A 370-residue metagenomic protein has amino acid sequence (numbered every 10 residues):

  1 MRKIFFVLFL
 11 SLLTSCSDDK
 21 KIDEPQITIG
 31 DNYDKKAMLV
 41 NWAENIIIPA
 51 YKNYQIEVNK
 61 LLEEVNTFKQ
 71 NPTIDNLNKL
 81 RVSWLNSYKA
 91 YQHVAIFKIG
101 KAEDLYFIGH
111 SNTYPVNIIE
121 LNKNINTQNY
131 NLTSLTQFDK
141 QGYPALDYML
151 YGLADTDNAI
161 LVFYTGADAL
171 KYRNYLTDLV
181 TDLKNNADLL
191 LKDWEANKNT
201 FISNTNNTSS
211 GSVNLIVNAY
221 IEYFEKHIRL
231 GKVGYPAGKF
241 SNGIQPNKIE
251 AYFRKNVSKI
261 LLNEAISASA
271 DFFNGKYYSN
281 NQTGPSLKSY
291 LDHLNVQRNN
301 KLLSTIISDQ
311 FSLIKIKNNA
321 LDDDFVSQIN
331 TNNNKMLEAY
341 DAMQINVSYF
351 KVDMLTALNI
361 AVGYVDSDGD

Functional and structural regions predicted by a protein language model:
R2-V7: Sec-dependent signal peptide recognition, specifically the positively charged N-region followed immediately by
L12-S15: C-terminal motif of bacterial Sec signal peptides marking the signal peptidase cleavage site
S17-K20: Bacterial signal peptide processing site
E24-D370: Mature extracytoplasmic or organellar-lumen-exposed domains after removal of signal/transit peptides
